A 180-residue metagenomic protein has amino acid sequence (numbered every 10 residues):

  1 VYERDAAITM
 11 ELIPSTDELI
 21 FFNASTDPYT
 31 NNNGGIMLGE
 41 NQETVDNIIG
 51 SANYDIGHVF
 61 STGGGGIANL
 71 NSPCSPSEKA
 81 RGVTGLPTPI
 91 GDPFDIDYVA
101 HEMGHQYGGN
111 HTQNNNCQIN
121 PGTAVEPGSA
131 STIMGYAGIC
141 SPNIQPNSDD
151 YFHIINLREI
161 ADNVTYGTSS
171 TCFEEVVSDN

Functional and structural regions predicted by a protein language model:
V1-N180: Extracellular (secreted or membrane-anchored) zinc-dependent metallopeptidases, primarily metzincins but also closely
